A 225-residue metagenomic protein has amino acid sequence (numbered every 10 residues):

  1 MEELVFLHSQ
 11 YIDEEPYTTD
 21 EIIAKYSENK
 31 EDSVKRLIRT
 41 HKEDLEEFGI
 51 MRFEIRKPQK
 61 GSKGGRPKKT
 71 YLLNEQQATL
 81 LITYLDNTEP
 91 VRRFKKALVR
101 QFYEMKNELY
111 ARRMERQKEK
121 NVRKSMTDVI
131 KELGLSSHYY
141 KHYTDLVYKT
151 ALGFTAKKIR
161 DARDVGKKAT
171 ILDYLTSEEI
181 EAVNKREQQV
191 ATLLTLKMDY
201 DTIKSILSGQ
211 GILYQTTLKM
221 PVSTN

Functional and structural regions predicted by a protein language model:
M1, R56, G64-R66: Short, low-complexity, charged/polar intrinsically disordered tails
M1-R36, E43-F48, Q188-N225: N-terminal intrinsically disordered, low-complexity, charged/polar
E15, K69-N74, K118, Y139: Secondary-structure capping and boundary motifs in well-ordered enzyme cores
T18, D32-R36, Q76, E89 (+4 more regions): Short, well-structured alpha-helical interface segments that form or flank functional binding sites
T19-I22, Q77-L81, S125-V129, L146: A general alpha-helix detector
E46-G61: Short Lys/Arg-enriched helix C-cap and helix-to-coil transition segments that create basic nucleic-acid-contact patches
G64-A97, Q101: A short, Lys/Arg-enriched interface patch at domain edges and termini
L85-D86, F94, V99-N225: Positively charged, phosphate-engaging catalytic surfaces used for nucleic-acid and nucleotide handling
